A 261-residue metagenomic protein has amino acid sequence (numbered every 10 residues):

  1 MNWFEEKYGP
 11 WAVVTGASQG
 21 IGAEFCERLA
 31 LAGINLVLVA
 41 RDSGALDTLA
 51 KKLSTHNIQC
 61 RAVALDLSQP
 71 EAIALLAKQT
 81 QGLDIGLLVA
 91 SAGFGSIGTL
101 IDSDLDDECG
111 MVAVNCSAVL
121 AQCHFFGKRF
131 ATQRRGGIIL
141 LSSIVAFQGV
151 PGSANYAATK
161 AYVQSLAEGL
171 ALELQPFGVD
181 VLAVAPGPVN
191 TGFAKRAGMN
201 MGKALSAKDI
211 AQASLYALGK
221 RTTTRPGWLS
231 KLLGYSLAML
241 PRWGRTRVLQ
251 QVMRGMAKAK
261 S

Functional and structural regions predicted by a protein language model:
S18-Q19: Conserved glycine-rich cofactor-binding loop
G33-L49: Conserved glycine-rich Rossmann-like NAD(P)H-binding loop of the short-chain dehydrogenase/reductase
T99-V112: Substrate-binding pocket helix/loop in short-chain dehydrogenase/reductase
C123, T159: Active-site helix of classical SDR
S143: Residue(s) in the substrate-gating loop at a strand-loop-helix junction that position the organic substrate next
V150-A154: Active-site loop immediately N-terminal to the catalytic Tyr-X3-Lys motif of short-chain dehydrogenase/reductase
A183, M199-Y235: C-terminal helical subdomain
